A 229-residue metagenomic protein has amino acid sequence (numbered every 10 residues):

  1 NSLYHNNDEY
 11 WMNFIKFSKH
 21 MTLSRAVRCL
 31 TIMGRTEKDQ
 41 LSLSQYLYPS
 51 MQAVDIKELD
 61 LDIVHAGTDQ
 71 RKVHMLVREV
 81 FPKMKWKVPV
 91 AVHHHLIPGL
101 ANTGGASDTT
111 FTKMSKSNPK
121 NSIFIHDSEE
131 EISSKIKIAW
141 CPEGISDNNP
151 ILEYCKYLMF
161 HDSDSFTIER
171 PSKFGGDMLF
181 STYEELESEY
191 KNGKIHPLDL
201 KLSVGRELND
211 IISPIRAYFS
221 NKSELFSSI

Functional and structural regions predicted by a protein language model:
N1-H93: Divalent-metal (Mg2+/Mn2+/Ca2+)-assisted nucleotide/phosphate chemistry catalytic cores
A53, L59, R71-I229: Conserved nucleotide- and phosphate/pyrophosphate-binding catalytic cores in adenylate/nucleotidyl-handling enzymes
